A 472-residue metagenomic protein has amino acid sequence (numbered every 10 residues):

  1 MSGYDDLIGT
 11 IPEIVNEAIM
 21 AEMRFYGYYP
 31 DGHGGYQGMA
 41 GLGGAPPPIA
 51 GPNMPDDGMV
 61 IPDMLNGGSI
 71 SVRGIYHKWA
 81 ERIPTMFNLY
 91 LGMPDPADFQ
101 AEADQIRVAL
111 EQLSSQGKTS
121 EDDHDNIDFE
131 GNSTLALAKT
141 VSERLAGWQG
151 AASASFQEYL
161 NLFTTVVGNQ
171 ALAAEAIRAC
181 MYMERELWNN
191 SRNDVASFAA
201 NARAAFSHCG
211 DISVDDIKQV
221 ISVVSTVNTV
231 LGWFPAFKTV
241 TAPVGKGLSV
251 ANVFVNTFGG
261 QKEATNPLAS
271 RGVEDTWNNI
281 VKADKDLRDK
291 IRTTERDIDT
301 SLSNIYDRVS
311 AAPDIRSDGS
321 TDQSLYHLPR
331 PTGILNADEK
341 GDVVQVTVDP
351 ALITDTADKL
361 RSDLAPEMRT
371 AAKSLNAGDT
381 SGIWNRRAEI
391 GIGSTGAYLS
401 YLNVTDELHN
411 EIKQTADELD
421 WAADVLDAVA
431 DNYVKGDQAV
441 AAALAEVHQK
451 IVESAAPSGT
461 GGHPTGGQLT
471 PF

Functional and structural regions predicted by a protein language model:
M1-A179, M183-A204, F258-F472: N-terminal secretion-targeting helices of virulence/extracellular proteins, encompassing both classical Sec signal
A199, F206-S213: Hydrophobic alpha-helical transmembrane segments and adjacent short intramembrane/lumenal linkers of inner/organellar
G210-K262: Membrane-active amphipathic alpha-helices enriched in small hydrophobic residues
